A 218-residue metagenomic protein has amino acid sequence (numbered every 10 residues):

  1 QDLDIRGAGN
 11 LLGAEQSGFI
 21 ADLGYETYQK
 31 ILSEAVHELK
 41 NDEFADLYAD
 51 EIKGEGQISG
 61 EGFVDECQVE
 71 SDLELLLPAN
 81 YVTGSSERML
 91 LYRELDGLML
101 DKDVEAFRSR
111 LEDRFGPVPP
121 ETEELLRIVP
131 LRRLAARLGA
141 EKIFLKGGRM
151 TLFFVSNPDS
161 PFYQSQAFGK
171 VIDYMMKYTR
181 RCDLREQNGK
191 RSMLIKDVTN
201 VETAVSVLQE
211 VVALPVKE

Functional and structural regions predicted by a protein language model:
Q1-E218: Accessory helical-bundle/CTD segments and flexible terminal tails appended to RecA-like ATPase motors
